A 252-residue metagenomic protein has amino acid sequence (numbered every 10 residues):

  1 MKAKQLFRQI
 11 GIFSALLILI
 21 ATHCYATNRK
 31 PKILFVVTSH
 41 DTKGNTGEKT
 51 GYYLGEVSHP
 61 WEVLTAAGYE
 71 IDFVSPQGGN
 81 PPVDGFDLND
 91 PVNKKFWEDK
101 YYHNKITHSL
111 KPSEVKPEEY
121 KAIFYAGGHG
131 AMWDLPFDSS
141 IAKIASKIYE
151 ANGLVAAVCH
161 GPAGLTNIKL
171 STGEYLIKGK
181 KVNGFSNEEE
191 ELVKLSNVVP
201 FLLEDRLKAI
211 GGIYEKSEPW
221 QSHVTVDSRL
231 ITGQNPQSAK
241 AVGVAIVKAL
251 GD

Functional and structural regions predicted by a protein language model:
K2-I12: Bacterial N-terminal signal peptides that target proteins for export
G11-A21: Bacterial N-terminal signal peptides
L19, A26-A151, A163-D252: Extended, subdomain-level signal for the structured scaffold at the beginning of enzyme domains
N152-A156: Conserved, well-structured core segments that form or line functional sites
C159-G161: Catalytic nucleophile serine of serine hydrolases, specifically the conserved "nucleophile elbow" pentapeptide
